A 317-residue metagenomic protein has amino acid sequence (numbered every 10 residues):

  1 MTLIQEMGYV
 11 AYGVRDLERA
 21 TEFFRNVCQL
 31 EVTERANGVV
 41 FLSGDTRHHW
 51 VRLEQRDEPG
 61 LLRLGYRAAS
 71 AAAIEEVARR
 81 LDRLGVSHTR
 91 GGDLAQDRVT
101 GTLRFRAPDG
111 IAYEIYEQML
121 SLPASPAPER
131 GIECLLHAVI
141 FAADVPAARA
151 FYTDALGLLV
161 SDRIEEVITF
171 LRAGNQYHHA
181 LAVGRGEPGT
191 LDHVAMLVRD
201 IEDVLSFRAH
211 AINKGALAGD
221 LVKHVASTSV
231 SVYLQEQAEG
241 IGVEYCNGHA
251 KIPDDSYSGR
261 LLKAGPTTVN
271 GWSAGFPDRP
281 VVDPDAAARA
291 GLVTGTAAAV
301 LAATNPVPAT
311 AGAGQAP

Functional and structural regions predicted by a protein language model:
M1-T2, Q29-T33, V39-S43, A71 (+4 more regions): N-terminal capping/interface segment
T2-H49, A95, I140-H178, A316: Core segments of cupin and vicinal oxygen chelate
E6-R15, R56-L81, G101-R106, C134-A143 (+2 more regions): Vicinal oxygen chelate
A20-R25, L81, G110, A148 (+4 more regions): Conserved active-site tyrosine of GNAT-family acetyltransferases
Q29-L62, F105, I111-M119, D162-D192 (+2 more regions): Conserved short beta-strand elements that form part of the metal-binding/catalytic scaffold of enzyme active sites
D82-G131, T169-R172, Q176, K214-P317: Vicinal oxygen chelate
L120-V145, A150: Surface-exposed beta-loop interaction hotspot
R149-A155, L159, E165, A195-L197 (+2 more regions): Double-stranded beta-helix
